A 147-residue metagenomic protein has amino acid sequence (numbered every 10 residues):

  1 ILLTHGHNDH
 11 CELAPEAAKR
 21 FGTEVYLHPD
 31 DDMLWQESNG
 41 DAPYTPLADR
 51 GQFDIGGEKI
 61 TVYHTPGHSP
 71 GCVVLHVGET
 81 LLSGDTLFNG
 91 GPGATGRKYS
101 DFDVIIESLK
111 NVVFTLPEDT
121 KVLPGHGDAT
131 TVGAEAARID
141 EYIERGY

Functional and structural regions predicted by a protein language model:
I1-E58, A137-E141: Active-site HxH/HxHxD metal-binding segment of metal-dependent hydrolases
E37, D41, H64, S69-Y147: Metallo-beta-lactamase
